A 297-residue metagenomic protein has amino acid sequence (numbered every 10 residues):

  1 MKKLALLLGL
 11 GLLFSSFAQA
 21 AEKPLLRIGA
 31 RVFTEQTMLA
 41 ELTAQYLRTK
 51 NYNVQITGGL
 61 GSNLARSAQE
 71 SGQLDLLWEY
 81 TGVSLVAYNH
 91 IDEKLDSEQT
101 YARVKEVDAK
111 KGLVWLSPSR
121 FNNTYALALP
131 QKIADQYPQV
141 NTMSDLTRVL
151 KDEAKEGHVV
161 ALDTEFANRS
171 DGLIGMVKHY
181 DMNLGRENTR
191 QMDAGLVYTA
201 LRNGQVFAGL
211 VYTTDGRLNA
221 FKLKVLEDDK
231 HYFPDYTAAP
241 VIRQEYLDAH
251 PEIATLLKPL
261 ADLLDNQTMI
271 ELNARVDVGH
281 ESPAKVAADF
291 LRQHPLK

Functional and structural regions predicted by a protein language model:
E22-E35, Y52-T57, K155-L162: Short, well-ordered beta-strand elements
T34, Q55-S67, G185-T199: Short helix-initiation/N-cap motifs at beta->coil->alpha
T34-N53, Q69, I174-K178: Short, polar/charged alpha-helical segment
G58-S62, Q73-L85, T100, A194 (+3 more regions): Beta->alpha turn/N-cap motifs
Y88-L116, N203-Q205, R217-H231: Ligand-binding "clamshell"
Q99-V159, D262-N266: A conserved helix-loop-strand patch within extracytoplasmic ligand-binding domains of the periplasmic binding
Y125-D135, T237-H250: A bilobed periplasmic-binding-protein/Venus flytrap-type ligand-binding module shared by bacterial periplasmic
A154-D228: Ligand-binding pocket segment of bilobal, Venus flytrap-like solute-binding proteins
